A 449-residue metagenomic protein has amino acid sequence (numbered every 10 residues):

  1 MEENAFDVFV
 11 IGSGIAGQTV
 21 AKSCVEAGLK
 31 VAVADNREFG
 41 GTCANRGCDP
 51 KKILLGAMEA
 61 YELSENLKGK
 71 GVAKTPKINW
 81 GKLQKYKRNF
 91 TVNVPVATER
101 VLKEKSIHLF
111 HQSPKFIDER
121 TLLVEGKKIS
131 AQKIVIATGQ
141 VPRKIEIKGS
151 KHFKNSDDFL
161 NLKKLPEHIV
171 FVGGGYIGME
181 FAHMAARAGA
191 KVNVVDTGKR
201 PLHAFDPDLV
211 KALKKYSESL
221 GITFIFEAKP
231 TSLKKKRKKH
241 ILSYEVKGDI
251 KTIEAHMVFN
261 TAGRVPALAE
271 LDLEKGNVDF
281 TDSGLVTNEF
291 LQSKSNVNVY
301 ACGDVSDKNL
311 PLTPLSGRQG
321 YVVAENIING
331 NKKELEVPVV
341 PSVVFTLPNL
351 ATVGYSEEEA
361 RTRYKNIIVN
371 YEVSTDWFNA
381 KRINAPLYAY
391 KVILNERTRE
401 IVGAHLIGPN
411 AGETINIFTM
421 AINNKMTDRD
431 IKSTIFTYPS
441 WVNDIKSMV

Functional and structural regions predicted by a protein language model:
E2-F6, K22-L165, G198-L202, P207-L209 (+5 more regions): Glycine-rich flavin
E2-G14, L165-G175: Beta1/beta-strand and adjacent pyrophosphate-binding region of the FAD-binding site in flavoprotein oxidoreductases
F9-I11, P114, I129-G139, F171-V172 (+2 more regions): Short hydrophobic core segments
I11-G14, T19-R37, T42, D49 (+3 more regions): Flexible, glycine-rich terminal cap/loop adjacent to redox cofactors in electron-transfer oxidoreductases
A16-K22, T42, G178-F181, R187 (+1 more regions): Short glycine/serine/threonine-rich phosphate/pyrophosphate-binding segments that cradle anionic phosphate groups
C48, T138-K191, V195, T223-F224 (+2 more regions): Glycine-rich dinucleotide-binding loop and its adjacent helix/turn
K74, H108-H111, K115-L123, I129 (+1 more regions): A Rossmann-like FAD-binding core segment of flavoenzymes
K151-P166, T252-N329: FAD-site-proximal beta/loop scaffold in flavoenzymes
